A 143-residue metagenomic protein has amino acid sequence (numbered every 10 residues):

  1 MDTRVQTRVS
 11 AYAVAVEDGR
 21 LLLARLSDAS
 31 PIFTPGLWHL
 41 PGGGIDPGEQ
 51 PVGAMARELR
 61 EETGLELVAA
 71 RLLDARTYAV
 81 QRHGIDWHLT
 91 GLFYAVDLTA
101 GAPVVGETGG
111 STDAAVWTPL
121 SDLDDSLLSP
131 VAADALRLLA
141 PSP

Functional and structural regions predicted by a protein language model:
M1, S142-P143: Actinobacteria-biased recognition of intrinsically disordered, low-complexity terminal regions
M1-H39, R71: N-terminal strand-loop-strand
T3-T7, T34-L37, G84-T90, G109-T112: A generic structural micro-feature
A15-V16, L23, V96-L98, W117: Conserved hydrophobic "DFG−1" position in protein kinase catalytic cores
G19, R76-V104: Active-site-adjacent beta-strand/loop module that shapes the phosphate/pyrophosphate-binding cleft
L40-L73: The catalytic Nudix box helix
A95, V105-L138: NUDIX/MutT-family hydrolases
